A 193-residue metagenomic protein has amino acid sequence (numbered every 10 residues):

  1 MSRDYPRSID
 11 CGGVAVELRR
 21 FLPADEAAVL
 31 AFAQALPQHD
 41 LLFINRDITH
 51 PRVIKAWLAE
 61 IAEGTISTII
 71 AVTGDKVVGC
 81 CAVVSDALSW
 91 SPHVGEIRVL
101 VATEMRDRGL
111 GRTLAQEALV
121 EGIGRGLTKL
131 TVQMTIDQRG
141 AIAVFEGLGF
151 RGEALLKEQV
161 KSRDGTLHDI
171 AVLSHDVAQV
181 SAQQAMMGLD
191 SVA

Functional and structural regions predicted by a protein language model:
G12, A31-N45: Helix-loop element at the rim of GNAT/NAT acetyltransferase active sites that forms part of the acceptor-substrate
V14-V16, G74-C80, H168: Glycine-rich phosphate/pyrophosphate-binding loop shared by adenosine-nucleotide-utilizing enzymes
V16-V29: A short beta-loop-alpha structural element at the N-terminal edge of CoA-dependent acyl/N-acetyltransferase catalytic
L42, R46-E104, A115, D176-A178: Acetyl-CoA-dependent GNAT
R106, V132-I142: Conserved beta-strand-loop-alpha-helix junction that forms the acyl-donor binding cleft
A115, G122-M134: Conserved GNAT acetyl-CoA-binding A-motif
T131-M134, E146, R151-H168: Conserved catalytic-core motifs of GNAT/GCN5-like acyltransferases
E158-A193: C-terminal "cap" of GNAT-fold acetyltransferases
